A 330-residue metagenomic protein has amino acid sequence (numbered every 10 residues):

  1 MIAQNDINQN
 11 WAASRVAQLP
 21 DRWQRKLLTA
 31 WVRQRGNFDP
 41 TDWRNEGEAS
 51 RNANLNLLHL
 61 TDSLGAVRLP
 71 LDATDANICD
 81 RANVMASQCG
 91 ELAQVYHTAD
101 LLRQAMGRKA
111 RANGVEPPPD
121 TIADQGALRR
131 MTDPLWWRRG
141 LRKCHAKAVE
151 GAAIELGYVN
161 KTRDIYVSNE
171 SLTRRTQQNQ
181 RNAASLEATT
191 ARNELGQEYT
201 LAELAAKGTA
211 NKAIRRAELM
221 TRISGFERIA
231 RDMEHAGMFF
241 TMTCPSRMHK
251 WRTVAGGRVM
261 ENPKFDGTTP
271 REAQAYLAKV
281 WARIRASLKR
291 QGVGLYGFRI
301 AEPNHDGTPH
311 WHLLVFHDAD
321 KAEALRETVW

Functional and structural regions predicted by a protein language model:
M1-T308, F316-W330: Positively charged, glycine-rich low-complexity segments
H312: Active-site-proximal cofactor/substrate-binding loop regions of enzyme domains
